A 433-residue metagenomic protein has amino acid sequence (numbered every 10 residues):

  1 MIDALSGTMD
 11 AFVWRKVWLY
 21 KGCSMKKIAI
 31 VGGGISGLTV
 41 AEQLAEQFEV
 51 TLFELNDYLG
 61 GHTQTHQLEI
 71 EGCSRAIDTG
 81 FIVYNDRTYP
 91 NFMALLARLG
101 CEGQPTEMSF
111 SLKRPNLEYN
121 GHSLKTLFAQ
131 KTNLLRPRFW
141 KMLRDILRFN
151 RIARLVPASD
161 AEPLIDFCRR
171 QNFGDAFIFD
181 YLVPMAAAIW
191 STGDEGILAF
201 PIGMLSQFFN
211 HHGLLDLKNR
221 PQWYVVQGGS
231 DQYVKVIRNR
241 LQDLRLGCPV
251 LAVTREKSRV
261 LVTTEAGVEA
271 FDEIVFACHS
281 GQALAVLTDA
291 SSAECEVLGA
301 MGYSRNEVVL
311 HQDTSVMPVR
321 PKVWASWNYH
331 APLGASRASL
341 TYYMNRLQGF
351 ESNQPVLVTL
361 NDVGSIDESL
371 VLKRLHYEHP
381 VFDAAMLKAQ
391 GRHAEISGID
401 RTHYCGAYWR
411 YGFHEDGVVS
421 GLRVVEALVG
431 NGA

Functional and structural regions predicted by a protein language model:
K26-L52: N-terminal Rossmann-like FAD-binding beta1-loop-alpha1 element of flavoenzymes
S36, Y58, G281: Conserved Rossmann-like nucleotide-cofactor binding loop
A45-Q67: Glycine-rich FAD pyrophosphate-binding loop
H66-F92: N-terminal glycine-rich dinucleotide-binding loop that anchors FAD/FMN and/or NAD(P) in oxidoreductases
Q67, H122-K125, R337-A433: Conserved flavin/dinucleotide-binding core of flavoenzymes
D86-I202: Mobile amphipathic helical/loop "lid" adjacent to a hydrophobic cofactor/ligand pocket
F208-V260: Helical element adjacent to the flavin cofactor pocket in flavoenzyme catalytic cores
P249-P380: Mid-domain catalytic core of redox enzymes that form a hydrophobic substrate pocket/lid adjacent to a catalytic redox
